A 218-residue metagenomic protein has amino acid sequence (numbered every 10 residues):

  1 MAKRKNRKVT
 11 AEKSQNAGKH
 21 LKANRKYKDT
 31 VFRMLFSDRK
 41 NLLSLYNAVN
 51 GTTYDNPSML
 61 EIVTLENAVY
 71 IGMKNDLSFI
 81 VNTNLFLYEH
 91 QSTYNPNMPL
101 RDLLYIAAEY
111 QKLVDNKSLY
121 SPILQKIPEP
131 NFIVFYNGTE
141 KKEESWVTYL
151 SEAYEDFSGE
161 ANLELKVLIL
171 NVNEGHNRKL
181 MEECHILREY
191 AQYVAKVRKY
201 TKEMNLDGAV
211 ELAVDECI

Functional and structural regions predicted by a protein language model:
A2-I218: Elongated, amphipathic alpha-helical interaction scaffolds
